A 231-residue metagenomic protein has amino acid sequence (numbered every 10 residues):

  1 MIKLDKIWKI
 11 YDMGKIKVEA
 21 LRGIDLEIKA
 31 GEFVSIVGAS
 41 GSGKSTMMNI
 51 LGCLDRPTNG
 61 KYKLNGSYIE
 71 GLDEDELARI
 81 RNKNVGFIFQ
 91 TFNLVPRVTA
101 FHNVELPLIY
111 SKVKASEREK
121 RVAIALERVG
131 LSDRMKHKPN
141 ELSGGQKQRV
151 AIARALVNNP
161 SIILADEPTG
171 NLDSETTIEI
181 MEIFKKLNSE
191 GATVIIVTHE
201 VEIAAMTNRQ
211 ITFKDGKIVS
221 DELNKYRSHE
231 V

Functional and structural regions predicted by a protein language model:
I2-F213: ABC family nucleotide-binding domain
K217-V231: Conserved beta-strand-loop-alpha-helix hinge in the C-terminal portion of ABC ATPase nucleotide-binding domains
